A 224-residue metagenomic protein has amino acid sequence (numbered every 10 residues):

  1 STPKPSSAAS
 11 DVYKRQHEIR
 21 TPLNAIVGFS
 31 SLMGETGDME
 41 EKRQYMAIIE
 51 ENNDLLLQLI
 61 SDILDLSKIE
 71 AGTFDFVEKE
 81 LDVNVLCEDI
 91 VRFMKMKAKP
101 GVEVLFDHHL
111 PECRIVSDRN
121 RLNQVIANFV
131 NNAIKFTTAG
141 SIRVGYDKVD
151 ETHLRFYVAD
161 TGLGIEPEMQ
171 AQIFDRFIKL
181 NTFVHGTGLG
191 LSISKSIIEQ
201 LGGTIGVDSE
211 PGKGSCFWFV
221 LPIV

Functional and structural regions predicted by a protein language model:
S1-A9, Y13: Single conserved hydrophobic/aromatic residue that forms the stacking wall/gate of nucleotide- or nucleobase-binding
E51-L56: Short alpha-helical segment of the dimerization/phosphotransfer core of two-component systems
S67-E78: Helix-loop junction within the histidine kinase core
V77-D82, K99-C113, V149: Conserved catalytic submotifs in the C-terminal HATPase_c
I165-F177, F217: Short conserved segment of the HATPase_c
G190, S194: Short alpha-helical Gxxx[C/S/T] motif in the catalytic ATP-binding
